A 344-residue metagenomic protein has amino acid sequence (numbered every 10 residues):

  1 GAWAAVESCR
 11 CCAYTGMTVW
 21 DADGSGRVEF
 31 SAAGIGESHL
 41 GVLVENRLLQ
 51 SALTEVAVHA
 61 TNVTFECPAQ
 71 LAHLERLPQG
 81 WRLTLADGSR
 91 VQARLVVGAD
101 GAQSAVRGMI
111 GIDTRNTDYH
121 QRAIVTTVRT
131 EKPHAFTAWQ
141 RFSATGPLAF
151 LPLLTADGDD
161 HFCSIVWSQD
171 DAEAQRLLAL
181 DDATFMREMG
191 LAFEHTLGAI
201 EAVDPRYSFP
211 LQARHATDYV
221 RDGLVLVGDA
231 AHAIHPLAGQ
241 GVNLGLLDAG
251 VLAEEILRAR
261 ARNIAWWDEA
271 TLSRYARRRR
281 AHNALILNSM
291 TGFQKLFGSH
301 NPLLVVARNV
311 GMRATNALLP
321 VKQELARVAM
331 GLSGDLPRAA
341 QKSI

Functional and structural regions predicted by a protein language model:
W3, C9-M109, N116-R122: Conserved N-terminal helical subregion
G16, N46-Q50, T54, Q121 (+7 more regions): A general structural signal for well-ordered alpha-helical segments in protein cores
F30-E37, S168, M290-F293: Short glycine/proline- and charge-enriched loop/turn segments that cap or connect secondary-structure elements
V42-R47, A179, L246, N301: Short, solvent-exposed loop/helix junctions and linker helices that flank or host conserved functional motifs
E45, C67, S168-Q169, A230: A secondary-structure boundary/capping signal
R82, L95-R206: Conserved FAD-binding catalytic core of PHBH/FMO-like flavoproteins
E173-W267: FAD/FMN-dependent oxidoreductases across multiple families
E254-I344: C-terminal helical "tail/cap" subdomain of flavin- and related membrane-associated enzymes
